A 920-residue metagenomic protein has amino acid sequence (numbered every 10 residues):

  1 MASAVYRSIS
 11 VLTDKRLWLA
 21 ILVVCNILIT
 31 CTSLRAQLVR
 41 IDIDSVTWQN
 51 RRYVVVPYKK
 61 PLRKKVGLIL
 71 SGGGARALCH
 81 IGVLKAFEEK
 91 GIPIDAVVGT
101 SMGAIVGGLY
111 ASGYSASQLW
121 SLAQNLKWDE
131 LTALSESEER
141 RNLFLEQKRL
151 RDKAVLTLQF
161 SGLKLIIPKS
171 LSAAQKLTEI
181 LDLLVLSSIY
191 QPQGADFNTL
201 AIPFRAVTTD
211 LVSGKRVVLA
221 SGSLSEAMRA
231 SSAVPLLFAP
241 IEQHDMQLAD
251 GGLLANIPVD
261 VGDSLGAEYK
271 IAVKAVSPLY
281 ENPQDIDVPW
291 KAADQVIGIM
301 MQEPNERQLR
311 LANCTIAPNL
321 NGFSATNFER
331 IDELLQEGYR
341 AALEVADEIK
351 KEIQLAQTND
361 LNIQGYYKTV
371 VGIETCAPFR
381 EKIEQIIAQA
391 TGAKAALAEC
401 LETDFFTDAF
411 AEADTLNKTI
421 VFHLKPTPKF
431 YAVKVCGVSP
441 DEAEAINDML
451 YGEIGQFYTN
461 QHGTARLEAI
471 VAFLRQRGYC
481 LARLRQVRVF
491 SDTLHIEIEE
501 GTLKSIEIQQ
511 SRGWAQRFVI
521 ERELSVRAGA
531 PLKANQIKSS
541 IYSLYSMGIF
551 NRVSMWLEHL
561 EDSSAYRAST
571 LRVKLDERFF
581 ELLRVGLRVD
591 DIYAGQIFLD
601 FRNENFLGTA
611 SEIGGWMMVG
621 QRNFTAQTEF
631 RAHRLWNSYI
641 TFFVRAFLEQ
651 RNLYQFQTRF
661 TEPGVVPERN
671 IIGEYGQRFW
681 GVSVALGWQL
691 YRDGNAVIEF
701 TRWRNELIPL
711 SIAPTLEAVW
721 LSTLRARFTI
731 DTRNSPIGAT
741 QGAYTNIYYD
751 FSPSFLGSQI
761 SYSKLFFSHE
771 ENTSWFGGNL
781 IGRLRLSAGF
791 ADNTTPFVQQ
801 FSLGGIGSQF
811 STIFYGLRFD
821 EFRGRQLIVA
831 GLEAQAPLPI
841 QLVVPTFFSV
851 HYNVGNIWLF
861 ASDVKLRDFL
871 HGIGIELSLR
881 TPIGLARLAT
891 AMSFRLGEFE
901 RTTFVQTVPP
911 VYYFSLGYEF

Functional and structural regions predicted by a protein language model:
M1-D14: N-terminal secretory signal peptides that target proteins for export/translocation
A20-I29: Bacterial N-terminal signal peptides
T32-A36: Sec/Tat signal peptide C-region and signal peptidase I cleavage site
Q37-T100, G108-A432, I498: Patatin-like phospholipase
L335, L343-V589, D600, G614-R634 (+3 more regions): Periplasmic polypeptide-binding modules associated with outer-membrane biogenesis and secretion
V438-D448, N460-Q461, A469, R483 (+10 more regions): Gram-negative/organellar outer-membrane beta-barrel architecture
W775-V854, L859: Extracytoplasmic gating/loop element in the C-terminal half of outer-membrane beta-barrel translocons and assembly
Y852-I873, L896: Outer-membrane beta-barrel transmembrane domain signature
